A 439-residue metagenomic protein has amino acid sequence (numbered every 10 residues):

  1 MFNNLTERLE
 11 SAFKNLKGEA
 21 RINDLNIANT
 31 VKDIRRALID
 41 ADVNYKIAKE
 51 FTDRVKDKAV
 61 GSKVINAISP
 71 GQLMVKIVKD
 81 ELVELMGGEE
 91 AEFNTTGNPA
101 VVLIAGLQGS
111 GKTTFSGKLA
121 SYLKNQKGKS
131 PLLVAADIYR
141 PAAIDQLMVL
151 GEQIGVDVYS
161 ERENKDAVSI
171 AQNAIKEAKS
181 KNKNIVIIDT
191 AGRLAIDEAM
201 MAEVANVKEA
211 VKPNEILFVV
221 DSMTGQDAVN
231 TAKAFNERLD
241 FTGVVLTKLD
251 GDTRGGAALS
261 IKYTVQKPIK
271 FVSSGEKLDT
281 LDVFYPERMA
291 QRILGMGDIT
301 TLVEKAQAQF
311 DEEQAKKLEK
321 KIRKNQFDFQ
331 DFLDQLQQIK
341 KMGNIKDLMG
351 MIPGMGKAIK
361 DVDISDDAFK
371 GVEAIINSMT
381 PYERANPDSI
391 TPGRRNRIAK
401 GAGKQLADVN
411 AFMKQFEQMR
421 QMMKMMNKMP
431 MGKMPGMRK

Functional and structural regions predicted by a protein language model:
M1, E19, N26, E92-T96 (+15 more regions): Replace "in large, NTP-powered and nucleic-acid-processing enzymes" with "in large, NTP-powered factors and other
F2-E19, R288-K439: Long amphipathic alpha-helical segments used for membrane anchoring, targeting, substrate engagement, or oligomerization
T6-R8, L25-R35, T280-L281, P387-G393: Short acidic alpha-helix initiation/capping motifs at coil-to-helix transition points, especially at protein N-termini
L9-A136, A143-N164, I170-I188: Primarily NTPase-proximal linker/entry elements flanking Walker-type ATP/GTP-binding cores
L16, D42-N44, V78, L107 (+9 more regions): Residue-level signature of catalytic and energy-coupling elements of molecular machines, predominantly ATP/GTP-dependent
G109-S110, Y139-P141, K165-A167, G192-I196 (+2 more regions): Short, small-residue-enriched loops and turns at beta-alpha junctions that line or gate enzyme active sites
P141-L147, A228-T231: Short, glycine/polar-rich helix-capping loops at beta-to-alpha or helix-loop-helix junctions that flank or form
A171-I175, K179, K183, A195 (+2 more regions): Conserved phosphate-handling catalytic cores of large alpha/beta enzymes
